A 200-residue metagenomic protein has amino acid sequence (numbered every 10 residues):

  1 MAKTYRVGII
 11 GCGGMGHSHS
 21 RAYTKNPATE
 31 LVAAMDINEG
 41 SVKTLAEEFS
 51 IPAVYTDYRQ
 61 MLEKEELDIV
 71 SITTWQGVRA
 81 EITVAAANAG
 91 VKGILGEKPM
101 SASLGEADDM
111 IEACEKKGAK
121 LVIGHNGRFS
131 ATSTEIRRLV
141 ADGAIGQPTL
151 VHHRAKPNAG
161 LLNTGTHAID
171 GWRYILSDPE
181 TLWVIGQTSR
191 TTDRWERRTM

Functional and structural regions predicted by a protein language model:
M1-F49, W172: N-terminal Rossmann-like dinucleotide-binding module
A28, E66, A144-Q147, E180: Glycine-centered tight turns that cap/initiate beta-strands
A33, A53, I69, G93 (+1 more regions): Short, Asp-centered acidic motifs that coordinate Mg2+ and/or phosphate in catalytic or ligand-binding sites
I51-Y58: Conserved SAM-binding strand-loop segment of SAM-dependent methyltransferases
Y55, I94-L95, V122, V151-H152 (+1 more regions): Structural detector of well-ordered beta-strand residues that form the stable sheet scaffold of enzyme domains
K64, D68-I69, W75-Q76, A80-R128 (+1 more regions): Beta-strand-loop-alpha-helix segment that lines the small-molecule cofactor/substrate pocket of alpha/beta enzymes
A131-V151: Rossmann-like NAD(P)H-binding beta-loop-alpha module
H152-M200: Rossmann-like dinucleotide-binding domain that binds NAD(P)(H)
